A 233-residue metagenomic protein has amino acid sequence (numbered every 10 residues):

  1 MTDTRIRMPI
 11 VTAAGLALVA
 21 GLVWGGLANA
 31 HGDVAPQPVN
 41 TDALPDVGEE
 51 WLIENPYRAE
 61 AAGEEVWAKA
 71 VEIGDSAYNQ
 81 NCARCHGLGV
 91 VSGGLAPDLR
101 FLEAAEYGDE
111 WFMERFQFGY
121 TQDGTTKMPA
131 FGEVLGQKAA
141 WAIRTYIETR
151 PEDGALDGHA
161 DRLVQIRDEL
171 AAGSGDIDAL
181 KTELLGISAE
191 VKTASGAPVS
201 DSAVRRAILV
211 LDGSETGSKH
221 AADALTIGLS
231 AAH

Functional and structural regions predicted by a protein language model:
D3-G15: Bacterial N-terminal signal peptides that target proteins for export
A13-V23: Bacterial N-terminal signal peptides
W24-A30: Sec/Tat signal peptide C-region and signal peptidase I cleavage site
G32-P45, F101-G154, L184-S188, A207-G213 (+1 more regions): Extracytoplasmic electron-transfer domains, predominantly the class I c-type cytochrome c fold
P36-A77, G154, R167-D176: Electrostatic cytochrome c docking/interface patches
W51, V66-G89, Y107-F118, H159-R167: Sequence/structural segment immediately N-terminal to covalent heme-attachment motifs in c-type and related
G94-L99: Short cysteine/histidine-rich zinc-coordinating motifs and their immediately flanking basic loops
A160-H233: Mature extracytoplasmic or organellar-lumen-exposed domains after removal of signal/transit peptides
